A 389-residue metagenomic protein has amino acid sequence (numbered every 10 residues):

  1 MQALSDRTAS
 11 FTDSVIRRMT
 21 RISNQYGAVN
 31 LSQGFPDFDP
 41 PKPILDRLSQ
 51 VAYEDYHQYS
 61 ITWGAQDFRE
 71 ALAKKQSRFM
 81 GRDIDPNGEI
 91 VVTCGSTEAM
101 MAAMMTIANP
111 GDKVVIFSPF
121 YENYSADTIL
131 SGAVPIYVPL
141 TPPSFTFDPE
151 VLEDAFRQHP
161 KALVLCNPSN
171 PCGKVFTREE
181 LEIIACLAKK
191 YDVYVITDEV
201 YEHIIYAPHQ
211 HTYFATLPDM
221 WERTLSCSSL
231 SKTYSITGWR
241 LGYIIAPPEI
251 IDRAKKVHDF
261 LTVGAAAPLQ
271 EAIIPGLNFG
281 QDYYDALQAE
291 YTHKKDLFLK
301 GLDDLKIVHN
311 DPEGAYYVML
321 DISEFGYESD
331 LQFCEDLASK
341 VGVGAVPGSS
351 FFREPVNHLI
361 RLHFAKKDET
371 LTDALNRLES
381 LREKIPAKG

Functional and structural regions predicted by a protein language model:
S5-G95, A102, L277-F279, K384-G389: N-terminal small-domain helix-loop-helix segment of the aminotransferase-like
Y26, S131, K190-Y191, L305 (+2 more regions): Helix C-cap/helix->beta junction micro-motif
Y56, A254-H258, G276-K300: Structural signature of PLP-dependent enzymes
T106-T128: Conserved PLP-anchoring active-site segment centered on the Schiff-base-forming lysine
L140-A207: Active-site phosphate-binding strand-loop segment of PLP-dependent enzymes
D154, Y327, D336-A345, F351-G389: PLP-dependent enzyme catalytic core of the Aspartate aminotransferase-like
L217-R253, A265: Active-site PLP attachment segment
I274, A289-L299, H309-I322: Conserved glycine-rich beta-strand-loop-beta hairpin in the small C-terminal domain of fold type I
